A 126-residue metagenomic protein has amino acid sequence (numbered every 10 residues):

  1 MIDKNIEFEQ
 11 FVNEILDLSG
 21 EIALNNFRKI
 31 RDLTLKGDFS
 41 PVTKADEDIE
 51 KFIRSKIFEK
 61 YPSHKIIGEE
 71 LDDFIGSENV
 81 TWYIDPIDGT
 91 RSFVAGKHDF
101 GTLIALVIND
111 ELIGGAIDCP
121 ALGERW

Functional and structural regions predicted by a protein language model:
M1-I87: N-terminal subdomain of lithium-sensitive/metallo-dependent phosphomonoesterases centered on the IMPase/IPPase/PAP
S77-W126: DPxDG-like acidic metal-binding loop motif
